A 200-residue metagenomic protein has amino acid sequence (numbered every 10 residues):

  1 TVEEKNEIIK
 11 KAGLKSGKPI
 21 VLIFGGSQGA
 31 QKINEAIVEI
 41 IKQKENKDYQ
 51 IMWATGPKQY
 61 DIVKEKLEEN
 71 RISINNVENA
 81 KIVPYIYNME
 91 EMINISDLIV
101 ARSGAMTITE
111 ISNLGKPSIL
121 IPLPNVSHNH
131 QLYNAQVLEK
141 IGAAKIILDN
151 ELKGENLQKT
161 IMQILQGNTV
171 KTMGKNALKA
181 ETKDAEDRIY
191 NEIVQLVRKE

Functional and structural regions predicted by a protein language model:
K5-L98, L132-A135, I147-N156: Donor-nucleotide binding loops and adjacent catalytic segments primarily of GT-B fold Leloir glycosyltransferases
K10, T169-K183: A short, well-ordered alpha-helix in the C-terminal region of glycosyltransferases
I23-S27, K179, E192: Conserved donor-binding loops in enzymes that form glycosidic bonds
M89-H130: A donor-sugar binding/catalytic signature common to diverse glycosyltransferases and related nucleotide-sugar
S118, A135-D149, M162-Q163: A short acidic/histidine/glycine-rich donor-binding loop in glycosyltransferase catalytic cores
L157, I161-I164, I189, I193: Hydrophobic "lid"/C-terminal helical patch of Rossmann-like NAD(P)-dependent dehydrogenase/epimerase domains
K183-E200: C-terminal alpha-helical cap of glycosyltransferases
